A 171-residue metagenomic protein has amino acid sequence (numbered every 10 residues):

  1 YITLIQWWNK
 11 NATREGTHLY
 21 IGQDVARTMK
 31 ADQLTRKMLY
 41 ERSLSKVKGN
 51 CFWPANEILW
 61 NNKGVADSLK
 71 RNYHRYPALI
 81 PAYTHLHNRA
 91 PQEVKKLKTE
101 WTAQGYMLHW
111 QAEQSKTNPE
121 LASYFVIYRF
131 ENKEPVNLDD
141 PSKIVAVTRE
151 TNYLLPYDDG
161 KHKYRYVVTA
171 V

Functional and structural regions predicted by a protein language model:
Y1, I5-L86: Substrate-binding cleft of secreted/luminal carbohydrate-active enzymes
T28-K30, I58-N61, G105, T117 (+1 more regions): Flexible loop/turn segments at secondary-structure boundaries
V47-F52, Q111, S115-E120, T148: Catalytic domains of carbohydrate-active enzymes that cleave complex glycans
V65-E120, G160, V171: Pro/Thr/Ser/Gly-rich low-complexity, intrinsically disordered linker/stalk tracts
E113-D139, K163: Solvent-exposed loop/turn segments flanking beta-strands in beta-repeat/beta-sandwich domains
L138-A146: Local beta-strand/beta-hairpin segments that build beta-sheet-rich folds
T148-L154: Short S/T/G- and acidic-enriched coil/turn segments that sit immediately N-terminal to beta-strands in beta-sandwich
L155-V171: Beta-strand-rich modules
